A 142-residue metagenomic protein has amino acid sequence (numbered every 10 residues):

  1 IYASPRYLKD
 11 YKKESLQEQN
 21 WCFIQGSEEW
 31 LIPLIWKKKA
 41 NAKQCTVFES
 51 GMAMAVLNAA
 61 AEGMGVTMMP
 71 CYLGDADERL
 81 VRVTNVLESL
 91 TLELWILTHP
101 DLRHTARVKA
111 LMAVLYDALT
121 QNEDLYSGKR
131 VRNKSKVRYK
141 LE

Functional and structural regions predicted by a protein language model:
Y2-L94, D117-E142: C-terminal regulatory
L57, T98, M112: A cross-family signal for key residues in well-ordered alpha-helices that form functional helical elements
L94-H104: A bilobed periplasmic-binding-protein/Venus flytrap-type ligand-binding module shared by bacterial periplasmic
R103-D117: Short amphipathic alpha-helical coupling segments at ligand-binding clamshell hinges and other catalytic/signaling
